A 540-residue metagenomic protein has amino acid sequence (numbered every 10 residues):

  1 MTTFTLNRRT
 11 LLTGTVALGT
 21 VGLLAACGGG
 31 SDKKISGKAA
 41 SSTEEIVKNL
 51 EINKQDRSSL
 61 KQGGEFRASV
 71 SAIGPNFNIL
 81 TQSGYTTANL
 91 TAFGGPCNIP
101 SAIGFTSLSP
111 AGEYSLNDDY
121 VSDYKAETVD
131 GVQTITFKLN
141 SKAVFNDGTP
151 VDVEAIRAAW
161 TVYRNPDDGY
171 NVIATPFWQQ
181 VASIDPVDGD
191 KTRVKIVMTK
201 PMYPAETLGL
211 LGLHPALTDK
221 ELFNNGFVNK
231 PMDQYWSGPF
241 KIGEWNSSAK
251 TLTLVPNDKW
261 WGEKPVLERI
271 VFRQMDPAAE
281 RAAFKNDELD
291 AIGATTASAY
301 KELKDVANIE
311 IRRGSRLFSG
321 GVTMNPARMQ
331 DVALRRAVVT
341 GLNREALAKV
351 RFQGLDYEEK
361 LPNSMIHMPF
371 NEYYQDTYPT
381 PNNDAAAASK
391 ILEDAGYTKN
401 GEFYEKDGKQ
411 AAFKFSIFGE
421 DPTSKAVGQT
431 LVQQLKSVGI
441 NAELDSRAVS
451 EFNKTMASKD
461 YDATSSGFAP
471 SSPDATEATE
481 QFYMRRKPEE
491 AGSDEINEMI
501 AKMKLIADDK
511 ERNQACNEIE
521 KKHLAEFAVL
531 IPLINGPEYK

Functional and structural regions predicted by a protein language model:
K54, S59, E443-F452, E477-K540: Extracytoplasmic/peripheral linker and loop segments enriched in polar/acidic and small residues with frequent Thr/Pro
K61, T136-K138, V172-L222: Surface-exposed binding/hinge segments that line and control ligand-binding clefts or catalytic entry sites
F66-T128, T161, Y235: N-terminal lobe/hinge region of extracytoplasmic solute-binding protein
P96-I99, I103-A111, L210-P265, R269 (+2 more regions): Gly/Pro-rich hinge or "lid" segments in bacterial periplasmic/extracellular proteins
S122-G169, K195, Q330: Aromatic- and charge-enriched surface segment that lines or borders ligand/interaction sites
N225, P256-E302, N441-E443, A448-V449: Ligand-site clamp/hinge motif
S247, T398-P470: Ligand/substrate-recognition segments at binding pockets and active sites
V255, Q330-Q433, E518: Append "and occasionally in soluble cytosolic enzymes with long acidic Gly/Pro-rich linkers
